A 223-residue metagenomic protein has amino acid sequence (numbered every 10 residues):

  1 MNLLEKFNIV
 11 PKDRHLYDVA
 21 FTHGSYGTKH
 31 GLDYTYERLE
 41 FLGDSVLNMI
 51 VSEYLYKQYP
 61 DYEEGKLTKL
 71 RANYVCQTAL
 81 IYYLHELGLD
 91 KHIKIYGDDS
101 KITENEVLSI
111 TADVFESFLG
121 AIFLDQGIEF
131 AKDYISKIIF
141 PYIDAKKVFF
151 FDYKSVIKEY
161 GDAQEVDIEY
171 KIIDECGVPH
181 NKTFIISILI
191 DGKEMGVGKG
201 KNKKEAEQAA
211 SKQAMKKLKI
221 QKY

Functional and structural regions predicted by a protein language model:
M1-Y223: Double-stranded RNA-binding/processing signature
